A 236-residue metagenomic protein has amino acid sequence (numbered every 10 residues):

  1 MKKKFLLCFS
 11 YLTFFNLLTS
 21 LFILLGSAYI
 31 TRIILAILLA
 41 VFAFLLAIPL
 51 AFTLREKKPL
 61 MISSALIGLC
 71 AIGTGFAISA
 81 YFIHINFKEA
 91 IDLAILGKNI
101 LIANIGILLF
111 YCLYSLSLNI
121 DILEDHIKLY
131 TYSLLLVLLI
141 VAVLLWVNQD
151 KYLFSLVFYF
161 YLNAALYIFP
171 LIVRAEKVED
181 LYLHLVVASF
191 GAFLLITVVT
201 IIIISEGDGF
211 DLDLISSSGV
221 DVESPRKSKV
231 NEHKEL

Functional and structural regions predicted by a protein language model:
M1-E235: A hydrophobic alpha-helical transmembrane-helix feature that marks the membrane cores and membrane-interface segments
